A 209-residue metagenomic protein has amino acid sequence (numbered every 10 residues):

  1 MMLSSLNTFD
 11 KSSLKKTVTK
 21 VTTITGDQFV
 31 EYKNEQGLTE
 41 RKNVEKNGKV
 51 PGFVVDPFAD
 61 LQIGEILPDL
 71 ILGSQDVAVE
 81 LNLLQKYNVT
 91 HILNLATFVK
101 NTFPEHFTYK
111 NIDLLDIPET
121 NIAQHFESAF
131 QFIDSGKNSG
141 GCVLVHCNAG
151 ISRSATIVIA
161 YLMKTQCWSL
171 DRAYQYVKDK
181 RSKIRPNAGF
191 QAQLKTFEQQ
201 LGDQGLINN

Functional and structural regions predicted by a protein language model:
M1-I66, L70, Q199-N209: Non-catalytic regulatory/accessory regions that flank a structured catalytic core
G48-V145, I157, M163-G205: Cysteine-based protein phosphatase catalytic domain of the PTP/DSP
N148: P-loop (Walker A) phosphate-binding loop of NTP-binding proteins
I151-T156: Glycine-rich nucleophile elbow surrounding the catalytic serine of serine-hydrolase chemistry
